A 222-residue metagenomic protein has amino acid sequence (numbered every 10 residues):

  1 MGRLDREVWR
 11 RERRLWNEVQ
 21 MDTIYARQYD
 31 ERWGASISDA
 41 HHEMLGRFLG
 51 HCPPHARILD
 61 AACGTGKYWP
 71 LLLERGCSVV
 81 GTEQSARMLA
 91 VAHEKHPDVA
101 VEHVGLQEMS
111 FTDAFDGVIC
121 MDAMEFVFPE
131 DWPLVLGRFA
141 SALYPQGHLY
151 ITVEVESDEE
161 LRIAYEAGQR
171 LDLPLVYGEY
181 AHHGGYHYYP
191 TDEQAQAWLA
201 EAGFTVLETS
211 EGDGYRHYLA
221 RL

Functional and structural regions predicted by a protein language model:
M1-A56, G64-D113, L134, H148-L222: Class I (Rossmann-like) S-adenosyl-L-methionine-dependent methyltransferase catalytic domain, capturing the SAM-binding
D60: Class I SAM-dependent methyltransferase core
D116: Conserved acidic residues
I119: A conserved beta-strand element that flanks and buttresses the S-adenosyl-L-methionine
D122-A123: Short catalytic micro-motifs in class I SAM-dependent methyltransferases
F126-V127: A short His-aromatic
E130: Short beta-to-alpha loop/turn elements within the nucleotide-binding domains of ABC transporters
P133-P145: A short glycine-rich, Lys/Arg-flanked "PGG" loop and its adjoining helix->strand segment in the class I
